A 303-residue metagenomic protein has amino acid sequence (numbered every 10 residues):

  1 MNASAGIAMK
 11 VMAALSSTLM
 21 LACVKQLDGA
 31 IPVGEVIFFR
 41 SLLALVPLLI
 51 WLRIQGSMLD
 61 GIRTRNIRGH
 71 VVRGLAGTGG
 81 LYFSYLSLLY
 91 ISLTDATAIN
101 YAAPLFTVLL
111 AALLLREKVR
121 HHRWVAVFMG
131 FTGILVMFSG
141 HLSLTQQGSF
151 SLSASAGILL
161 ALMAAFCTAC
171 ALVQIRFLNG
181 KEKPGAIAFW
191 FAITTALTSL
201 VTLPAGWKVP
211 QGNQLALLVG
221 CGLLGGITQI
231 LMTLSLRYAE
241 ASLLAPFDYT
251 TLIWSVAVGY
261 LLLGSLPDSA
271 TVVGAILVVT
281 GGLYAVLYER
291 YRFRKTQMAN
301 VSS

Functional and structural regions predicted by a protein language model:
M1-M12, L45-V72, T145-S153, G180-E182 (+3 more regions): Membrane-interface interhelical linkers
M1-M9, V108-L162, F166, V279-S303: Juxtamembrane helix-loop boundary signature in multi-pass membrane transporters
I7-K10, T64-G74, V119-T132, G157 (+2 more regions): Cytoplasmic-side transmembrane-helix entry/capping segments in multi-pass membrane proteins
T18-L43, C170-T194: Juxtamembrane helix-loop-helix junctions in multi-pass membrane proteins
A22-V33, L89, S139-A154, L203-L218 (+2 more regions): Membrane-interface helix termini and inter-helical loops of multi-pass transporters
F39, A96-A102, L178-T194, Q229-Y260: Helix-helix packing/entry segments at the starts of transmembrane helices
L43-P47, I99-L113, F128, I193-T198 (+2 more regions): Alpha-helical transmembrane segments of compact multi-pass small-molecule transporters, enriched in specific families
N100, R116-V136, Q211-G212, A216 (+1 more regions): Loop-to-transmembrane alpha-helix entry segments
